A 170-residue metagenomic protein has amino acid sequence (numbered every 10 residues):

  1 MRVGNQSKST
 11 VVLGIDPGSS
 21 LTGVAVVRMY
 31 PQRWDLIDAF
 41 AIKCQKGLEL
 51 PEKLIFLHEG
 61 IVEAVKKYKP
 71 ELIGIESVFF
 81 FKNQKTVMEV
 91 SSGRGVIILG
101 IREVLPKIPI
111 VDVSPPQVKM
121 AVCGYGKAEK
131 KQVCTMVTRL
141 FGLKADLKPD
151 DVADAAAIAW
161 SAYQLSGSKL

Functional and structural regions predicted by a protein language model:
M1-L170: Phosphate- and other anionic-substrate recognition elements at nucleic-acid/protein interfaces
